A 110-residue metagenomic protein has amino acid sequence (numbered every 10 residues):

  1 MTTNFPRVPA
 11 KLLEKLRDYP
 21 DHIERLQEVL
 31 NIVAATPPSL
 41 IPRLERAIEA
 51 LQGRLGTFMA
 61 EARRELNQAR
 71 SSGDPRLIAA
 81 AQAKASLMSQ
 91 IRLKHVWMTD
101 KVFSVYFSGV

Functional and structural regions predicted by a protein language model:
M1-T57, E61, A83-V110: Long, non-catalytic architectural segments outside compact domain cores
L66, R70-G73: Hydrophobic/aromatic side-chain positions at a characteristic register within alpha-helices of tetratricopeptide repeats
L77-A81: Solenoid-repeat scaffolds in large eukaryotic assemblies
